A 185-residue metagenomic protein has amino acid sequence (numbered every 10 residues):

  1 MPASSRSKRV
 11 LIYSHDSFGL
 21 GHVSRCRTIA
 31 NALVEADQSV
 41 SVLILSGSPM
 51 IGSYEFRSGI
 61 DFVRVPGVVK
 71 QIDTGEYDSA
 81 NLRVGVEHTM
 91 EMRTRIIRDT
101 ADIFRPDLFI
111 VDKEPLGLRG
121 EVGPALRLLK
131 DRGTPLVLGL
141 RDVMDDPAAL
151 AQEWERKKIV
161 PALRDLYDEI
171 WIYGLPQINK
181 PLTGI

Functional and structural regions predicted by a protein language model:
S7-K8, S14, A32-H88, M92: Conserved nucleotide-sugar phosphate-binding/catalytic loop shared by glycosyltransferases and other
K8, R105-D107, D168: Conserved acidic residues
S14-R27, I51: A short, glycine/small-residue-rich beta-strand->loop->alpha-helix junction that serves as a flexible
V23-V34, G123-L129: Histidine-anchored nucleotide/phosphate-binding helix
L43-L45, D61-V63, I110, V137 (+1 more regions): Hydrophobic/aromatic beta-strand patches that form the interior of the parallel beta-sheet core in alpha/beta enzyme
M50-G52, F109-L128: An aromatic- and histidine-rich active-site surface loop
D78-R119: Conserved nucleotide-sugar donor-binding subdomain of glycosyltransferases
G123-I185: Active-site-proximal region of nucleotide-activated glycan assembly enzymes, centered on histidine/acidic-rich loops
